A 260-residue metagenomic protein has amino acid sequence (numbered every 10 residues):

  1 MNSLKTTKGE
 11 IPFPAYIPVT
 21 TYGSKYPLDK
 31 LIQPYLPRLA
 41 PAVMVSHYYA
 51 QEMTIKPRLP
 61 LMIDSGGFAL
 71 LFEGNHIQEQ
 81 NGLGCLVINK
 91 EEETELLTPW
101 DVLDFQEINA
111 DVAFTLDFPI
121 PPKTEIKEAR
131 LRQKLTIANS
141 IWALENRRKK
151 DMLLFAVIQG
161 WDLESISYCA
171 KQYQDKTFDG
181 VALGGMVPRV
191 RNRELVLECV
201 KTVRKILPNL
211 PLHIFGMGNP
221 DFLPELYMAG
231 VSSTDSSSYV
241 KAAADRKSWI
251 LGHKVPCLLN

Functional and structural regions predicted by a protein language model:
M1-R148: Non-catalytic, usually N-terminal nucleic-acid engagement modules in DNA/RNA processing proteins
K149-N260: Glycine-rich phosphate/ribose-binding loops and adjacent secondary-structure elements that form binding surfaces
